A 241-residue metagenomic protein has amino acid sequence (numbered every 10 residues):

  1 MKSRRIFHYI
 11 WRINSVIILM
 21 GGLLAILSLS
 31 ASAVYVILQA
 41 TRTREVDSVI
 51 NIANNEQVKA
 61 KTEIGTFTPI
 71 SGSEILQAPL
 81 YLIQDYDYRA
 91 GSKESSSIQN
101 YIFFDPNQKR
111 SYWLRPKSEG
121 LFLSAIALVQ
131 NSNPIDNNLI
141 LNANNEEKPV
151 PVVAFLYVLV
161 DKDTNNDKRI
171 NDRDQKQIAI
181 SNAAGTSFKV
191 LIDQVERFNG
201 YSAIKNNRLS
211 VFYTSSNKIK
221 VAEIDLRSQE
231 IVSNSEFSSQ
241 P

Functional and structural regions predicted by a protein language model:
I13-Y35: Hydrophobic membrane-insertion alpha-helices, especially the h-region of bacterial N-terminal signal peptides
R44-G65: Short extracytoplasmic/periplasmic juxtamembrane "stem" segments immediately C-terminal to an N-terminal membrane anchor
I64-A125: Extracytoplasmic/periplasmic/luminal assembly and interaction segments in envelope/secretory/respiratory proteins
N100-F104, D174-A183, D225: Beta-propeller blade signature
Y112-W113, S187-L191, S233: A short beta-strand motif characteristic of beta-propeller blades
R115-S118, L191-V195: Surface loop/turn motifs at the tips and blade-to-blade linkers of beta-strand repeat domains
L121-L156, Q194-F212, I231, S238-P241: Conserved beta-propeller blade repeats
D163-D172: Acidic, glycine-anchored loop motifs typical of Ca2+
